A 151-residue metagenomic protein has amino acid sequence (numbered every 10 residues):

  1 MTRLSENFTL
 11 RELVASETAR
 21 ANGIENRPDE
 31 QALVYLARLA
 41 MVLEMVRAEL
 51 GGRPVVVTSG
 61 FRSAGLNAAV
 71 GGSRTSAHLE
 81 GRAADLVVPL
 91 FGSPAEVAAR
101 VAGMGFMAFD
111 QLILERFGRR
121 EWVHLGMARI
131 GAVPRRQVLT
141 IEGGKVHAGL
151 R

Functional and structural regions predicted by a protein language model:
M1-E49, G143-R151: Extracytoplasmic cell-surface/polysaccharide-interacting catalytic and binding patches
Y35-V42, L66, R82, S93 (+1 more regions): Amphipathic alpha-helical interface surfaces
E44-G71: Extended, low-complexity, intrinsically disordered C-terminal regulatory tails of eukaryotic serine/threonine kinases
L50, L79, G118-R120: A generic structural signal for short, non-catalytic loop/turn and secondary-structure boundary residues
V55, A84, V123-L125: A broad, low-specificity signal marking well-ordered, structured residues that form hydrophobic/aromatic
V70-L86: Active-site microenvironments of hydrolase-like enzyme catalytic domains
T75, V88-R151: Catalytic cores and adjacent binding grooves of peptidoglycan-active enzymes
